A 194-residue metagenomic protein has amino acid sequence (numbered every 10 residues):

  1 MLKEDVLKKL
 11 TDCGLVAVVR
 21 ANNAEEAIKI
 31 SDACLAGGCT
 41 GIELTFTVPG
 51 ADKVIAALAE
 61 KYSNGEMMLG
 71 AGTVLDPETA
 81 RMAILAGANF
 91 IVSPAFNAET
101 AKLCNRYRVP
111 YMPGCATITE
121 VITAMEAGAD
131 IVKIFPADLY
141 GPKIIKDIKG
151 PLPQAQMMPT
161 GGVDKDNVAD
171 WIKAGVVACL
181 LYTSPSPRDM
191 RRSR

Functional and structural regions predicted by a protein language model:
M1-P77, M82-A86: Conserved N-terminal beta1-alpha1 strand-loop-helix module at the mouth
L15-A17, I42-L44, L69-A71, I91-V92 (+4 more regions): Hydrophobic faces of well-ordered beta-strands that scaffold small-molecule active sites in alpha/beta enzyme cores
A27, L35-C39, I118-I131: N-terminal/domain-start segments enriched in small and hydrophobic, helix-friendly residues, covering either
I30-C34, L58, A83, C104 (+3 more regions): Generic structural signal for hydrophobic
G38, S63, L85-I91, Y107-M112 (+3 more regions): Glycine-enriched alpha-helix->loop->beta-strand junction motifs that scaffold or abut catalytic
F46-K61, E78, S93-R106, P113 (+3 more regions): Active-site-adjacent beta->alpha loops and helix N-cap segments on the catalytic face of soluble alpha/beta enzymes
P77-L85, E120-E126, D164-V177: Catalytic cores of alpha/beta
Y182-R194: Single conserved hydrophobic/aromatic residue that forms the stacking wall/gate of nucleotide- or nucleobase-binding
